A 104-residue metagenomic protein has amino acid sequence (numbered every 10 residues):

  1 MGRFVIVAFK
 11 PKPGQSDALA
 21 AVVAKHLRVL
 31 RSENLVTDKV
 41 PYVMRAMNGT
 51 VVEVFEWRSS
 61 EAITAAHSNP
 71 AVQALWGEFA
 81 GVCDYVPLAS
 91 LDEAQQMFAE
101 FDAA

Functional and structural regions predicted by a protein language model:
M1-Q73, E78-A104: Short S/T/G/P-rich N-terminal loop/turn motif that feeds into the first structured element of a domain
